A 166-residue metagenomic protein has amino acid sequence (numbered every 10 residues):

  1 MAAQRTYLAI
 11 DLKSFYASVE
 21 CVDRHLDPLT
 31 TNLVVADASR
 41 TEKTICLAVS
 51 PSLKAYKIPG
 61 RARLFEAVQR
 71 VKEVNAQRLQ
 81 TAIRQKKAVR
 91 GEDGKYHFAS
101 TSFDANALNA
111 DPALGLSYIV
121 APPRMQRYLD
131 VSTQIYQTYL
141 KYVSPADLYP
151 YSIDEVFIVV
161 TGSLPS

Functional and structural regions predicted by a protein language model:
M1-S166: Gly/Gly-Pro- and Ser/Thr-rich, intrinsically disordered tail segments characteristic of DNA damage-repair and tolerance
